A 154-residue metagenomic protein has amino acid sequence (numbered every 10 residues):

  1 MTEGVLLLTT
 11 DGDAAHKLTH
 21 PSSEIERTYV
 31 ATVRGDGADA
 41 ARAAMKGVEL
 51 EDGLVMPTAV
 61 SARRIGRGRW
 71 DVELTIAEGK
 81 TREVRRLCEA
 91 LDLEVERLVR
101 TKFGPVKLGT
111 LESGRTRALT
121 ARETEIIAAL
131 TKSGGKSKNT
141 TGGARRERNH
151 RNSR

Functional and structural regions predicted by a protein language model:
M1-R154: Basic, flexible Lys/Arg- and Gly-enriched helix-loop patches that mediate nucleic-acid binding at interfaces with rRNA
